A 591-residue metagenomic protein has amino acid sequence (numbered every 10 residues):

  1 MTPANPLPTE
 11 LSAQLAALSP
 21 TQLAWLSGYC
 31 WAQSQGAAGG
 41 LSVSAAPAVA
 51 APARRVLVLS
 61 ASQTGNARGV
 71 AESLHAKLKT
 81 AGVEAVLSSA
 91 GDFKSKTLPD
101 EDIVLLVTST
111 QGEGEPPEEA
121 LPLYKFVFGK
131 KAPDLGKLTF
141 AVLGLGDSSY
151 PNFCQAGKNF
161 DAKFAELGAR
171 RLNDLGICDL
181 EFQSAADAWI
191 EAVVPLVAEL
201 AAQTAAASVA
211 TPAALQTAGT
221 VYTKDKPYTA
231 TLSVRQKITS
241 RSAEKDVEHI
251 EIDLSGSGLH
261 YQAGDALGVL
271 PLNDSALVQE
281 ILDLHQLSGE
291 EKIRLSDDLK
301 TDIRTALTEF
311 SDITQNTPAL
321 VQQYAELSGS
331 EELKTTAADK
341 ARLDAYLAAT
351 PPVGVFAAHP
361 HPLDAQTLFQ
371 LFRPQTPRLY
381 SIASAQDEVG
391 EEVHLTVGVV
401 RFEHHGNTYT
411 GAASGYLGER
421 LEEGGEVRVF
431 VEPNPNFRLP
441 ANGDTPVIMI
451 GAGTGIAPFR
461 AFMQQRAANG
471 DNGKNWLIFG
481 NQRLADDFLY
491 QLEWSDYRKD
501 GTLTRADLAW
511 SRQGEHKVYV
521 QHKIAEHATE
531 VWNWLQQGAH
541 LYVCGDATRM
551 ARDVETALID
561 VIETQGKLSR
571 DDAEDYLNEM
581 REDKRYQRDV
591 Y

Functional and structural regions predicted by a protein language model:
M1-Y591: FNR-like FAD-binding dehydrogenase module
